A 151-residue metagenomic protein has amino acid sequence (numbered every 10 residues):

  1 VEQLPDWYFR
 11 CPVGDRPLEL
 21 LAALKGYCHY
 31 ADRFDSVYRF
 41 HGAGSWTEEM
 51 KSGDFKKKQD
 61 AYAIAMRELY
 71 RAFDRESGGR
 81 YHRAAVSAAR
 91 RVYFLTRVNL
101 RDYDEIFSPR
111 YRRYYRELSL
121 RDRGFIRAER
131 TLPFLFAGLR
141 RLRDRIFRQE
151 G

Functional and structural regions predicted by a protein language model:
V1-S52: Conserved nucleotide-sugar donor-binding catalytic segment
Q3, A72, R145: Residues that form generic nucleotide/phosphate-binding pockets
P5-Y8, A61-Y62, V98: A generic short-segment signal for beta-strand/edge and adjacent turn/coil regions
F34-G42, E48-R80, Y103-Y115: Catalytic core of nucleotide-sugar-dependent glycosyltransferases
Y62, A88-A89: Amphipathic coiled-coil alpha-helices
H82-A88: Short, charged, amphipathic alpha-helical segments
R90-G151: Membrane-interface aromatic/basic loop that binds lipid-linked glycans or pyrophosphate carriers, typified by
